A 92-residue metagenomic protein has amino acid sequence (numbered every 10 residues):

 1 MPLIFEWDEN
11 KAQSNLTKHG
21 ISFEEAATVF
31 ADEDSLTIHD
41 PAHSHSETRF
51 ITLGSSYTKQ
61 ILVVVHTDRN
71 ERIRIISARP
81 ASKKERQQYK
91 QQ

Functional and structural regions predicted by a protein language model:
M1-Q92: Ribonuclease/tRNase effector modules and their secretory precursors
